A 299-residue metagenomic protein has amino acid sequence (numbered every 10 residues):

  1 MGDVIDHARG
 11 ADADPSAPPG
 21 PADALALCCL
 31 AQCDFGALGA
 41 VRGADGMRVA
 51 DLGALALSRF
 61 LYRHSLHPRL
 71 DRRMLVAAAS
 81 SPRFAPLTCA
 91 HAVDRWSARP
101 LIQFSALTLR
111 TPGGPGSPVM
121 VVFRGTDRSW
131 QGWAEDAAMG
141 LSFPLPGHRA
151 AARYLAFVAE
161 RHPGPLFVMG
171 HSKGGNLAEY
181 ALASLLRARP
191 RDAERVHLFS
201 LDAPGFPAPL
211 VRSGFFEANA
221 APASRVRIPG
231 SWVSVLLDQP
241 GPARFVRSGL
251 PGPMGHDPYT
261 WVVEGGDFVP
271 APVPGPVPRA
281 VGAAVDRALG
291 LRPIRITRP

Functional and structural regions predicted by a protein language model:
G2-P21, Q32-A85, H91-V119, F123-P165 (+1 more regions): Alpha/beta hydrolase fold serine-hydrolase catalytic domain that processes acyl esters and thioesters
L25-A31: Short alpha-helical scaffolding segments that buttress acidic/His motifs in well-ordered protein cores
M169-G174, A178: Gly/Ala-rich beta-loop-alpha elbow adjacent to hydrolase catalytic centers
A178-A188: Short glycine-enriched nucleophile-adjacent loop and the immediately C-terminal alpha-helix near the catalytic center
